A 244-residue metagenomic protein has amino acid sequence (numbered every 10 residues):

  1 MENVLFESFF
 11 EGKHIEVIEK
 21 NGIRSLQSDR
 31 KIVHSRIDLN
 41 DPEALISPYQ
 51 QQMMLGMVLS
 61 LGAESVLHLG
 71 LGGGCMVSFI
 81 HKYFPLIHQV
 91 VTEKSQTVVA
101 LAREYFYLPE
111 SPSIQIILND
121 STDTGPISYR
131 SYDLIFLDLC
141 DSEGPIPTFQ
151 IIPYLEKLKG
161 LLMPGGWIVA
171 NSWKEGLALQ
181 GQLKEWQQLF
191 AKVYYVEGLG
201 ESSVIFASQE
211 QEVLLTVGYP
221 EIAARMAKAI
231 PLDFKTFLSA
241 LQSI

Functional and structural regions predicted by a protein language model:
M1-N21, S25, V33-N40, M57 (+1 more regions): SAM/dcSAM-binding transferase cores
I32-S35, C140-E143, I168: A short, flexible beta-alpha/helix-coil linker loop
A44-L161: The AdoMet/dcAdoMet-binding core of the Class I SAM-like
L86-H88, S111-S113, G165, F190-K192 (+1 more regions): A generic structural signal for alpha->beta connector loops
I152-L214: C-terminal substrate-binding/active-site "lid" region of AdoMet-derived donor-dependent transferases
